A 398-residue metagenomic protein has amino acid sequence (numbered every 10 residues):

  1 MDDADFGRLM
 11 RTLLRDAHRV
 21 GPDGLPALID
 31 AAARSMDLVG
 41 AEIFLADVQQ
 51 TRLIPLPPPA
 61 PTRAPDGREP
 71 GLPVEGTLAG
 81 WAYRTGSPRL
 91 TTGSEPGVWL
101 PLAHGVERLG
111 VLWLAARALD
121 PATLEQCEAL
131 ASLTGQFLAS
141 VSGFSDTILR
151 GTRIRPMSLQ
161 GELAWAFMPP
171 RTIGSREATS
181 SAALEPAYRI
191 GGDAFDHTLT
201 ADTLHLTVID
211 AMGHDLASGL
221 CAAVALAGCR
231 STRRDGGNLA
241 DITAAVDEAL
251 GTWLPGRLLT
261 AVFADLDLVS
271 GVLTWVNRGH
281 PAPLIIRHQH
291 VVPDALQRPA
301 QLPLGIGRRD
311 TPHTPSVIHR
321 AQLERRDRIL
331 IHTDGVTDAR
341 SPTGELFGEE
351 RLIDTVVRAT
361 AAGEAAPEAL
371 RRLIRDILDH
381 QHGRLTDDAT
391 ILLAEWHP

Functional and structural regions predicted by a protein language model:
D2-L13, A17, A31, V39 (+7 more regions): Conserved subregion of the PPM/PP2C metallophosphatase catalytic domain
G24-L28, S35, E42-F44: A positional/architectural concept
R89-G105, G110: A short, aliphatic-rich beta-strand micro-motif
P169-L220: Juxtacatalytic helix/coil linker segments that couple regulatory or sensory modules to the catalytic cores
M212, L216-G236: Acidic, glycine-rich loop-and-beta core segments that form the ion-binding/anion-interacting portion of active sites
